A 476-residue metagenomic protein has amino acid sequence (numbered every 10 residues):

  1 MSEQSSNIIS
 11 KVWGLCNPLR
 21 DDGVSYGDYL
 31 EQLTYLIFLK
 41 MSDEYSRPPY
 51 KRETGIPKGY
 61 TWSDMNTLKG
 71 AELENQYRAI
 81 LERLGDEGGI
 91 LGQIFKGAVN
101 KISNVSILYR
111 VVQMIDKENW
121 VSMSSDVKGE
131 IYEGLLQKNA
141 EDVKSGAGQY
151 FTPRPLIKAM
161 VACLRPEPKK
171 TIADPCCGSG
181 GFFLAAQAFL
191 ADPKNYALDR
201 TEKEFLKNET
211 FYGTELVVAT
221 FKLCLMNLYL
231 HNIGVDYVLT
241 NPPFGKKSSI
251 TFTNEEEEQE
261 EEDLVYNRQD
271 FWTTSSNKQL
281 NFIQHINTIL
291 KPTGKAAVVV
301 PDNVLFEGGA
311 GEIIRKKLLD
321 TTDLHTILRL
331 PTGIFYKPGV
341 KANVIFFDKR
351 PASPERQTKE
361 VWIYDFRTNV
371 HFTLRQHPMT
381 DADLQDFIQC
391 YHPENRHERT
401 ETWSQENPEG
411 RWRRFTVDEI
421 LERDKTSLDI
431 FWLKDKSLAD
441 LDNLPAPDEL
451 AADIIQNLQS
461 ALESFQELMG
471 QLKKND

Functional and structural regions predicted by a protein language model:
M1, V235, P243-I420: Signature of N6-adenine DNA methyltransferases within the class I
M1-P168, L225, Y229-G234, R329-G333 (+2 more regions): Non-catalytic, mostly N-terminal accessory regions of nucleic-acid modification and defense proteins
L36, R47, E72, F182 (+4 more regions): Alpha-helix termini
T54, K194-E202, A352, W403-G410: Short, glycine- and charge-enriched coil/turn segments that flank and shape catalytic ligand pockets
G146-E258, R268-D270, L280, V300-N303 (+1 more regions): Conserved S-adenosyl-L-methionine
I172-F182, I289-L290, G294-A296, I455 (+2 more regions): Structured catalytic/translocation cores of nucleotide/phosphate-coupled proteins
